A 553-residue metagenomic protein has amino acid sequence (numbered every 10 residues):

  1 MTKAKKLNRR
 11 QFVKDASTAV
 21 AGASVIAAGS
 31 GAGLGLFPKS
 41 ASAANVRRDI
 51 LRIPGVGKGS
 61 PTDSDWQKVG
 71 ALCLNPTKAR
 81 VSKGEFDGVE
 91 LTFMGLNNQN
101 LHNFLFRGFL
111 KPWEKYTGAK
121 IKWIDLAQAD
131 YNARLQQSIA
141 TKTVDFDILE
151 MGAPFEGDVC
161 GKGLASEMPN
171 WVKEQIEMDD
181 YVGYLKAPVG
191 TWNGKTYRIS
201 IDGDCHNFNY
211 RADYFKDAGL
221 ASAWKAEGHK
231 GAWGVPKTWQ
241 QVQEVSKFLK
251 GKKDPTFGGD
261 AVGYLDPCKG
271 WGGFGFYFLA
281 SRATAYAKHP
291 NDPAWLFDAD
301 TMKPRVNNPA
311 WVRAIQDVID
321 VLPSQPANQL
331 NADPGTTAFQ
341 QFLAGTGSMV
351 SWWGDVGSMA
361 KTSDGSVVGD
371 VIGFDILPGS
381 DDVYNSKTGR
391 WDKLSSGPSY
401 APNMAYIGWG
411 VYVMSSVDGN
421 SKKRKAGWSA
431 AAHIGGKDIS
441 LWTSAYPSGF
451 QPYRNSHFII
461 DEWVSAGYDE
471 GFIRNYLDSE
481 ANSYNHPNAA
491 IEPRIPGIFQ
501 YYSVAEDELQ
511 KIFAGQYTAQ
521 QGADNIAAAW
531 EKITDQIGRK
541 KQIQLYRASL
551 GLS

Functional and structural regions predicted by a protein language model:
M1-K14, L34, K39: N-terminal secretory signal peptides
A44-G55, P61, A71-R80, G88-E90 (+5 more regions): Long, aromatic- and glycine/proline-rich binding clefts that accommodate carbohydrate-like moieties
I50-E85, G152-N207, G373-L377, V383-P398: Hinge/lid segment of periplasmic solute-binding proteins
P76-S82, Q99-G118, N209, D213 (+2 more regions): Short, polar/charged alpha-helical segment
F109-Y184, N193-R198, K216-A223, Q341 (+3 more regions): Extracytoplasmic "Venus flytrap"/periplasmic binding protein-like
K111, V189, A218, P323-S324 (+1 more regions): Extracytoplasmic/periplasmic substrate-recognition and gating elements
W192-D202, H206, K237-K303, G347: Extracytoplasmic/periplasmic solute-binding protein
W239-F248, A285-A332, G373-D382: Glycine-centered hinge/linker elements that transmit conformational signals in sensory and ligand-binding systems
